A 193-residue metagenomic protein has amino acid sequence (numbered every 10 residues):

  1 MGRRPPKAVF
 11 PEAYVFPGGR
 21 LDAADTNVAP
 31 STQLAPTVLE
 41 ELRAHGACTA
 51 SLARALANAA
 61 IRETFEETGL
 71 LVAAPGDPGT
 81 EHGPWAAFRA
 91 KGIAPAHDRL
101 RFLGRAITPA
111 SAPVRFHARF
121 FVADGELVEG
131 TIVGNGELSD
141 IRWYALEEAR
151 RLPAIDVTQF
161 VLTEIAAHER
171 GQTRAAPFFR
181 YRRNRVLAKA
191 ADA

Functional and structural regions predicted by a protein language model:
M1: Extreme N-terminus nucleophile/cap motif
R4-Y14, A24: Acidic, metal-coordinating catalytic segment for phosphate/diphosphate chemistry, firing primarily on the Nudix
A8, R20, V38-G46, G83-A193: Nudix hydrolase/Nudix homology domain
F16, A24-A96, F121: The catalytic Nudix box helix
